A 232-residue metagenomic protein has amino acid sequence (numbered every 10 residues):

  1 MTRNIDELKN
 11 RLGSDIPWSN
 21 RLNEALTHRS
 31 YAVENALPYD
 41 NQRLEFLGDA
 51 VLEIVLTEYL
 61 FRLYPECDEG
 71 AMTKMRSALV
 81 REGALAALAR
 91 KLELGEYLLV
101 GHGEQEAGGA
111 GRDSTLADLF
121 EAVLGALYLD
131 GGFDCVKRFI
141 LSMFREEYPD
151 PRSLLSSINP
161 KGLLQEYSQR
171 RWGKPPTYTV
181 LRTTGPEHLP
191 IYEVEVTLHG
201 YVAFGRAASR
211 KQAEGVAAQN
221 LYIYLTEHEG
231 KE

Functional and structural regions predicted by a protein language model:
M1-E232: Double-stranded RNA-binding/processing signature
